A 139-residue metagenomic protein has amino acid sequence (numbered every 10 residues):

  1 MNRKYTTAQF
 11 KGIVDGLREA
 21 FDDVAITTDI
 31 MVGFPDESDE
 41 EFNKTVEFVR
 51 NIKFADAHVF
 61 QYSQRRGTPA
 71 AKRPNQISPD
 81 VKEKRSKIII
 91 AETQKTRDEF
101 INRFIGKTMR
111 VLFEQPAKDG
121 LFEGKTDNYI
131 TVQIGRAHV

Functional and structural regions predicted by a protein language model:
M1-D56, Y62-V81: Conserved non-cysteine loop/helix-boundary elements of the Radical SAM core domain that shape
K72-R136: Terminal RNA-binding accessory module
